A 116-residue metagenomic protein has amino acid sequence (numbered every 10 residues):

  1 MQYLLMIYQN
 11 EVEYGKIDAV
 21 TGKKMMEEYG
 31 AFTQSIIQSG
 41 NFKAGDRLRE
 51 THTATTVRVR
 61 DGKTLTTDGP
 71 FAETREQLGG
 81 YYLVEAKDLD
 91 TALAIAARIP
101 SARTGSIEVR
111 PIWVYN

Functional and structural regions predicted by a protein language model:
M1-N116: Conserved, structured core segments of small domains
